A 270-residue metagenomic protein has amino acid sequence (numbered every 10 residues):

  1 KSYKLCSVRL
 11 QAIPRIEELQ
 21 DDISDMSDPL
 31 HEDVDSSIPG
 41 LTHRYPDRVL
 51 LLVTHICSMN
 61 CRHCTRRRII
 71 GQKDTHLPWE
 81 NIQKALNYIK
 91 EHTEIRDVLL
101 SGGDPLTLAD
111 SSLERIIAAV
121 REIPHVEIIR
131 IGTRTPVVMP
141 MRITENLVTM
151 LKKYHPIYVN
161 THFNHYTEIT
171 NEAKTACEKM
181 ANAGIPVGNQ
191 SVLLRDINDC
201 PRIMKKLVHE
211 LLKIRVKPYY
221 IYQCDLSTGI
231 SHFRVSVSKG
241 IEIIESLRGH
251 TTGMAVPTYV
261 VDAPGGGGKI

Functional and structural regions predicted by a protein language model:
K1, E242-I270: C-terminal accessory regions of radical SAM enzymes
K1-R44: Flexible, acidic/Gly-rich N-terminal and inter-domain linker regions that tether and position cofactor-handling modules
V34-T65: N-terminal pre-triad scaffold of radical SAM enzymes
L51-L52, L99-S101: Short glycine-rich or small-residue beta-strand-to-loop segments that form or flank ligand, phosphate, metal/Fe-S
C64-H76: Iron-sulfur (Fe-S) cluster-binding segments and ferredoxin-like electron-carrier domains, especially [2Fe-2S]
G71-D74, G102-G103, I131: Surface-exposed cleft-lining segments at the edges of enzyme active sites
H76-K84: Short cysteine/histidine-rich metal-coordination sites, predominantly Zn2+-binding motifs
Q83-D97, L106-T251: Conserved AdoMet/S-adenosylmethionine-binding subsite of the radical SAM
